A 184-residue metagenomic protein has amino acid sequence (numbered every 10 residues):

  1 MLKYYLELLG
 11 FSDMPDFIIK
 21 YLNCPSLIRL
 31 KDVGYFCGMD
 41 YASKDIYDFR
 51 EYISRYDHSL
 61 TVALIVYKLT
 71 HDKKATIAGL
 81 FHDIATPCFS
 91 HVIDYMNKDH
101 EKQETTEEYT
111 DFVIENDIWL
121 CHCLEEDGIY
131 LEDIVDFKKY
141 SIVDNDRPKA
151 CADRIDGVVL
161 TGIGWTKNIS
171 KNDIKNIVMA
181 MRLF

Functional and structural regions predicted by a protein language model:
M1-D72, T76, A85-F184: Sequence-structural signature of the catalytic-core scaffold of metal-dependent phosphohydrolases that act on
